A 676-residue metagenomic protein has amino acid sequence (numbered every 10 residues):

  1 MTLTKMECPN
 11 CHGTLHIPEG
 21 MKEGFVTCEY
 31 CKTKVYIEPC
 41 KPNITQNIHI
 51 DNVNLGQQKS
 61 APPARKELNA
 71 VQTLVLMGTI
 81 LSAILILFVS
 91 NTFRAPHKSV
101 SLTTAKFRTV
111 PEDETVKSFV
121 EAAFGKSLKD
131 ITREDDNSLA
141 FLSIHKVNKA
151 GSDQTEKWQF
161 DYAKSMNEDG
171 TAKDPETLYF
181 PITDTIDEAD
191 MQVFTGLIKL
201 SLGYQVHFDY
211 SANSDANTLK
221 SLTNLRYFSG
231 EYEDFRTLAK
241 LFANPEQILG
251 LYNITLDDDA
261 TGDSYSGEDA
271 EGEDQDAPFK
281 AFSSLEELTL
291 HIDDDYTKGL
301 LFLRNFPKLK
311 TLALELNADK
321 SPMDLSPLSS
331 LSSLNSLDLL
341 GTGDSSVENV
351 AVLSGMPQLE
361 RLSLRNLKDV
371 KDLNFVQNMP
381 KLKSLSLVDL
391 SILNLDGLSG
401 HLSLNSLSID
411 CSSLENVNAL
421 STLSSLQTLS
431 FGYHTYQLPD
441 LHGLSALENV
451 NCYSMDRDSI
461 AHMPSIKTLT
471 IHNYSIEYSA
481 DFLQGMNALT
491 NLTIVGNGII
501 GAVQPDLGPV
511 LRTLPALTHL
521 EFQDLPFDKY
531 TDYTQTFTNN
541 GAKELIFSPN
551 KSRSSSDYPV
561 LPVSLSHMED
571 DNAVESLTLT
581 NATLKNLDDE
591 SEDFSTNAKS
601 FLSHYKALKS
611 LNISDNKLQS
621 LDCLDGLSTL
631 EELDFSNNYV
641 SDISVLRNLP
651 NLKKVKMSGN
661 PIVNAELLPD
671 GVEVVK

Functional and structural regions predicted by a protein language model:
L3-K5, F25: Residues immediately within or flanking Cys/His clusters that coordinate Zn2+ in small zinc-binding modules
C8-C11, C28-C31: Short cysteine-rich clusters marking metal-coordination/redox-active sites
P18-V26: Short linker/helix segments within small regulatory modules
K32-K41: Short Cys/His-rich micro-motifs in 6-15 aa windows
V75-S90: Hydrophobic membrane-insertion alpha-helices, especially the h-region of bacterial N-terminal signal peptides
F141-K164, G170-I186, G196, S201-T218 (+21 more regions): Concave beta-strand-loop units of leucine-rich repeat
D187-M191, N213-L219, L238-A239, Q275-F279 (+17 more regions): The feature encodes a structural signal of leucine-rich repeats
F194-L197, L222, N244-P245, F282 (+17 more regions): Leucine-rich repeat
